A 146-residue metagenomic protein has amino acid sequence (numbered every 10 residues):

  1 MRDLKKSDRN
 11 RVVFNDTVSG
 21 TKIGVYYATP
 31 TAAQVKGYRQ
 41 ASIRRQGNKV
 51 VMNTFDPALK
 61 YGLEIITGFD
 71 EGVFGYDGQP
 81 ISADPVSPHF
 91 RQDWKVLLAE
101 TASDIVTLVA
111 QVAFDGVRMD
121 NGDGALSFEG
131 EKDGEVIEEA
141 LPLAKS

Functional and structural regions predicted by a protein language model:
M1-R11, S146: Short, intrinsically disordered N-terminal pre-domain segments
R2-L4, N15-T17, D56: Generic marker of residues within folded, mature protein domains
D8-K22: Short acidic-hydrophobic surface loop/beta-edge motif
T21-S146: Short, surface-exposed, charged amphipathic helix/loop patches that serve as local interaction elements
